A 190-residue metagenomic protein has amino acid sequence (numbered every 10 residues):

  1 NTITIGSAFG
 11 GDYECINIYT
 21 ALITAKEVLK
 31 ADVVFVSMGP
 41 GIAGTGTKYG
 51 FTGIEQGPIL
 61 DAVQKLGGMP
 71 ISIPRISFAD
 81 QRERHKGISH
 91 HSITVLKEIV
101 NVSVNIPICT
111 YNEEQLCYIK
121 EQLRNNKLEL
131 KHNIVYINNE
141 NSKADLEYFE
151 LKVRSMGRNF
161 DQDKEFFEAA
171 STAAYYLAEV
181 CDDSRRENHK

Functional and structural regions predicted by a protein language model:
N1-V100: Conserved mixed alpha/beta catalytic, RNA-binding, or beta-rich assembly cores of soluble enzyme, regulatory
Y13, Y19, Y49, Y111 (+4 more regions): Sequence-level detector for tyrosine residue identity
I23, E121, T172: Charged/polar, solvent-exposed surface patches and flexible loops
V102-L151: C-terminal hydrophobic structural anchor segments that stabilize assembly/packing rather than catalytic chemistry
K131-K190: Extended hydrophobic packing segments that form well-structured cores
